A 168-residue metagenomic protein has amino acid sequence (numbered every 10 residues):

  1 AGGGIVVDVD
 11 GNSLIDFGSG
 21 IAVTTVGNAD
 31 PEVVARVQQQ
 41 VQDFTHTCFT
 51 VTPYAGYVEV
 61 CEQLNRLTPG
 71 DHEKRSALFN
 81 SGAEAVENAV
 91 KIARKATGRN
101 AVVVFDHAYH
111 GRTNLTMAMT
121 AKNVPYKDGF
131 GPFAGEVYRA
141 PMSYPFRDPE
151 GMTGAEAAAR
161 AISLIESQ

Functional and structural regions predicted by a protein language model:
A1-I15: Active-site and channel-lining beta-strand-loop segments that bind or position nucleotide-derived/phosphorylated
G2, F17-S19, F105: A secondary-structure boundary/capping signal
I5-V6, A22, A29, T113: Compositionally biased, intrinsically disordered low-complexity regions
V7-D8, V26-N28, A118-T120: Short beta-strand-to-turn element immediately C-terminal to the catalytic PLP-Schiff-base lysine in fold type I
D10, G18, E150-G151: Short, glycine/acidic-enriched capping/hinge loops at junctions between secondary-structure elements
S13-N100: Glycine-rich loop-to-alpha-helix module at the N-terminal edge of alpha/beta enzyme cores
E62-Q168: PLP-dependent aspartate aminotransferase-fold enzymes
